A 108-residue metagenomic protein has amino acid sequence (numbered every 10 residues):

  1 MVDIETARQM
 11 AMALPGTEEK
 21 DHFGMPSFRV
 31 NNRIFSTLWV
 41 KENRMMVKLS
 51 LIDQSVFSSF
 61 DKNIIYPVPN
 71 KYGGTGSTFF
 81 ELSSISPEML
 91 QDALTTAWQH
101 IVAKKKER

Functional and structural regions predicted by a protein language model:
M1-R108: Charge-dense, helix-prone N-terminal extensions
